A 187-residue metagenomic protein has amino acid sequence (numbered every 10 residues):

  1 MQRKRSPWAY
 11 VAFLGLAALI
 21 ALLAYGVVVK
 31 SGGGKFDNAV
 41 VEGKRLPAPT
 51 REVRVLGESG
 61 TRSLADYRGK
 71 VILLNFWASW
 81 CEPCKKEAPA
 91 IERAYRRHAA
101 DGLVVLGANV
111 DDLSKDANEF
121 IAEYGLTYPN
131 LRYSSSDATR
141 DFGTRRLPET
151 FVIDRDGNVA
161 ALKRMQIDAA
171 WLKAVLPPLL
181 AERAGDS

Functional and structural regions predicted by a protein language model:
M1-R54, S187: N-terminal targeting signals for export/organelle localization
Y10, E119-T127, R132-A184: Thiol/disulfide oxidoreductase modules built on the thioredoxin-like
T50-I72, Y95: A short beta-strand-turn-helix
R68-K70, A100, L126-T127, T144: Active-site acidic short loop of glycosyltransferases
K70-I72, W77-W80, R146: Short pre-active-site segment immediately N-terminal to redox-active cysteine/selenocysteine motifs in thiol-based
L73-L74, V105, T150: Hydrophobic beta-strand anchors of alpha/beta hydrolase catalytic cores
F76-R93: Conserved redox-active cysteine motifs that mediate thiol-disulfide chemistry, especially di-cysteine Cys-X(1-2)-Cys
C84, L106-A108: The conserved SAM/SAH-binding core of class I Rossmann-like methyltransferase domains, concentrating on the hydrophobic
